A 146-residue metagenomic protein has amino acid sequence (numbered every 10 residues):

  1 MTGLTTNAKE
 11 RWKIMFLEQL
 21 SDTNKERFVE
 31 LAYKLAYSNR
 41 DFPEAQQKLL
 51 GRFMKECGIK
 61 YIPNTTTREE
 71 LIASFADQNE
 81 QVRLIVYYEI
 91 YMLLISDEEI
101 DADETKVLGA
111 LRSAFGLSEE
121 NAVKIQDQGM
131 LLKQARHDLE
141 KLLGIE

Functional and structural regions predicted by a protein language model:
T2-E146: Small-residue-enriched hydrophobic alpha-helices in membranes
